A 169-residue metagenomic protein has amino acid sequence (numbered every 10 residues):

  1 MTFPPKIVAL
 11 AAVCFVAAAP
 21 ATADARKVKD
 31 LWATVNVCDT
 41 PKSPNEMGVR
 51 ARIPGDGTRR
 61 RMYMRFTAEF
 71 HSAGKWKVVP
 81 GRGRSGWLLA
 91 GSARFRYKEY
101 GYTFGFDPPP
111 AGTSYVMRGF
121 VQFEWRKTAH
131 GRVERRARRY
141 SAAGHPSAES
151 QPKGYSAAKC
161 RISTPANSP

Functional and structural regions predicted by a protein language model:
M1-A9: Bacterial N-terminal signal peptides that target proteins for export
V8-A18: Bacterial N-terminal signal peptides
D24-D30: Proline/serine/threonine-rich low-complexity linkers at boundaries of modular beta-sandwich domains
D39-I53: Contiguous beta-strand segments within globular domains
I53-R59: Extracellular acidic, Ser/Thr/Pro-rich low-complexity tracts
M62-R82, V116-R126: Short beta-strand segments and strand-loop junctions that repeat across beta-rich extracellular domains
G91-G105: Aromatic sugar-binding surface patches on proteins that engage polysaccharides or sugar-phosphate polymers
K127-P169: Short beta-strand elements
